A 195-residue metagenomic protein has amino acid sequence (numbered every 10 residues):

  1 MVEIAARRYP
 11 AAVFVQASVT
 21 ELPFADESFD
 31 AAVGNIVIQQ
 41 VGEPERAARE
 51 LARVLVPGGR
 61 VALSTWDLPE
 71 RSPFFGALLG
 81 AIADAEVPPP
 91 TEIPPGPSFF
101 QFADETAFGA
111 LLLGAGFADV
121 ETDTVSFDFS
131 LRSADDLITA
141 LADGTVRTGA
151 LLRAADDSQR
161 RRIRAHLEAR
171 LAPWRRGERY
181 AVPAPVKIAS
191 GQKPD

Functional and structural regions predicted by a protein language model:
M1-A25, A31, G42-R49: Class I SAM-dependent methyltransferase SAM/SAH-binding core
V2-V13, L79, A83, G109 (+2 more regions): Class I S-adenosyl-L-methionine
D30-E45, T65-P69: A short SAM/SAH-binding and catalytic strip from SAM-dependent methyltransferases
V41, E45, S72, D157 (+1 more regions): Non-membrane alpha-helical structural segments and their capping/turn regions in soluble enzymes
E45-R46, A52-R132, T148, L152: Conserved catalytic/acceptor-binding region of the Class I
S98-D195: Conserved Class I S-adenosyl-L-methionine
